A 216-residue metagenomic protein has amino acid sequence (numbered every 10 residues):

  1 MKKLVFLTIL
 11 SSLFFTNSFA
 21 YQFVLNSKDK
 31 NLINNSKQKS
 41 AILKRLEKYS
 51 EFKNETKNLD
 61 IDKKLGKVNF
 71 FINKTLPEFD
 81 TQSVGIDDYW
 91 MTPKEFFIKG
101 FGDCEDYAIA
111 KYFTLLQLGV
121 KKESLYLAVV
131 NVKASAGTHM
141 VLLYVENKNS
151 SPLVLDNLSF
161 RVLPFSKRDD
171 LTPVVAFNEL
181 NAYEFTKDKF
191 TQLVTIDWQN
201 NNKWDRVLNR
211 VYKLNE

Functional and structural regions predicted by a protein language model:
L4-F14: Sec-dependent N-terminal signal peptides
S18-E216: A structural boundary/capping signal
